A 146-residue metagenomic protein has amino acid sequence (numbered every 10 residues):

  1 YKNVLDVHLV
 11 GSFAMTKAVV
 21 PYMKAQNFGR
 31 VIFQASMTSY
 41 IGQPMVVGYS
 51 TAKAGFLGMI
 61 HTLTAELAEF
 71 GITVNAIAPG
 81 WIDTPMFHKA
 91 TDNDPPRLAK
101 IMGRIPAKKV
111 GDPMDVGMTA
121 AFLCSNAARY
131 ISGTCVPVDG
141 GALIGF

Functional and structural regions predicted by a protein language model:
Y1-F13, F28, I32, F56 (+1 more regions): Catalytic Tyr-X3-Lys loop
T16, A52, I60: Active-site helix of classical SDR
P21, A65-E69, R129: Alpha-helical segment proximal to the catalytic Tyr-Lys
S36: Residue(s) in the substrate-gating loop at a strand-loop-helix junction that position the organic substrate next
I41, A121, S132-F146: Short C-terminal tail/terminal secondary-structure segment of NAD(P)H-dependent dehydrogenase/reductase domains
I41-V47, E69-F70, K108, N126: Active-site loop immediately N-terminal to the catalytic Tyr-X3-Lys motif of short-chain dehydrogenase/reductase
G42-S50, T62, A90: Active-site loop-to-helix junction immediately N-terminal to the catalytic Tyr of the SDR YXXXK motif in Rossmann-fold
I105-V116, A127: A conserved structural motif in NAD(P)-dependent oxidoreductases
